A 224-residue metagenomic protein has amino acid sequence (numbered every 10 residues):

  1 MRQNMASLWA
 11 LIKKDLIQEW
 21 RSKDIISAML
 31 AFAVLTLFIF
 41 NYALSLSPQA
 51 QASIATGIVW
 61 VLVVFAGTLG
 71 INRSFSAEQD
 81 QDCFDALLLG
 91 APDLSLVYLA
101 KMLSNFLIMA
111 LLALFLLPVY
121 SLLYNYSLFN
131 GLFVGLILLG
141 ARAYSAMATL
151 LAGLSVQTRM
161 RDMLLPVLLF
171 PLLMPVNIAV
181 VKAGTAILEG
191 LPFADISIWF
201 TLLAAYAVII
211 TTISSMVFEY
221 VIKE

Functional and structural regions predicted by a protein language model:
M1-M29: Aromatic- and glycine-rich beta-strand/loop motifs that create alpha-glucan
E19, T68-L88: Transmembrane helix boundary and interhelical loop/hinge segments in multi-pass membrane proteins
K23-S45, W60-V64, L168-A179, A205-I213: Hydrophobic alpha-helical transmembrane segments of multi-pass membrane transport/permease proteins
N41, P192-E224: Alpha-helical transmembrane segments of multi-pass membrane transporters/translocases
A55-I71: Long, hydrophobic alpha-helical segments
P92-Y120: Selective transmembrane-helix segments that form parts of the transport pathway or gating/packing helices in multipass
L136-F170, I222-E224: A structural motif at transmembrane helix-loop-helix junctions in multipass membrane proteins
M147-L151, V176-E189: Transmembrane alpha-helical segments of integral membrane proteins
